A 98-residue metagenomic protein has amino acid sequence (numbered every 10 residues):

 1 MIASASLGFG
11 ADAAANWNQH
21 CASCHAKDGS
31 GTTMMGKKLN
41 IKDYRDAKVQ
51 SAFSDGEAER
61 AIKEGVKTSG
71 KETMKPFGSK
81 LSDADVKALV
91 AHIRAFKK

Functional and structural regions predicted by a protein language model:
M1, H20-A22, G36: Short N-terminal helix-initiation segments at or just after the protein's N-terminus
I2-N18, T32: Electrostatic cytochrome c docking/interface patches
S6-F9, H25, E57, A61: Generic hydrophobic secondary-structure packing signal
D12-H20, S69-K71, F96-K98: Short sequence/structural segments immediately N-terminal
A13-H20, S54, A58, D85-V86: Stable alpha-helical elements in mature extracytoplasmic
Q19-K27, L89: The canonical Cys-X-X-Cys-His
T32-D43, A47, E57, A61-F96: Axial heme c-ligation environment in periplasmic c-type cytochrome domains
